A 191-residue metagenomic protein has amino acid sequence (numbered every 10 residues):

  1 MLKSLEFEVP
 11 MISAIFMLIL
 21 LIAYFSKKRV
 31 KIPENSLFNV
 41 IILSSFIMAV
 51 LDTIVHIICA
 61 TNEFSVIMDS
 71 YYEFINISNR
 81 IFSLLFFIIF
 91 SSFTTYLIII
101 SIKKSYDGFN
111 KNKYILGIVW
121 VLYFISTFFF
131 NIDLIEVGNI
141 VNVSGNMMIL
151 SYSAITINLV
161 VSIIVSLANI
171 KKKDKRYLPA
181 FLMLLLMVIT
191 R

Functional and structural regions predicted by a protein language model:
M1-E6, Y96-Y123, A168-K173: Charged/polar interaction segments and conserved charged motifs
L2-A14, Y123-A168: Extracellular-loop-to-transmembrane junctions of the mid-late helices
E8-R29, P33-Y96, K113-D133, A180-R191: Hydrophobic alpha-helical transmembrane segments of multi-pass membrane proteins
L20-Y24, S92-I100, Y152-K175: Alpha-helical transmembrane segments in multipass membrane proteins, preferentially the mid-helix core
R29, I57-F64, I99-S105, N131-N139 (+1 more regions): Transmembrane helix-loop junctions in multipass membrane proteins, especially transporters and channels
S105-I115, N142-L150, I164-L186: Membrane-helix boundary/juxtamembrane motif in polytopic membrane proteins
